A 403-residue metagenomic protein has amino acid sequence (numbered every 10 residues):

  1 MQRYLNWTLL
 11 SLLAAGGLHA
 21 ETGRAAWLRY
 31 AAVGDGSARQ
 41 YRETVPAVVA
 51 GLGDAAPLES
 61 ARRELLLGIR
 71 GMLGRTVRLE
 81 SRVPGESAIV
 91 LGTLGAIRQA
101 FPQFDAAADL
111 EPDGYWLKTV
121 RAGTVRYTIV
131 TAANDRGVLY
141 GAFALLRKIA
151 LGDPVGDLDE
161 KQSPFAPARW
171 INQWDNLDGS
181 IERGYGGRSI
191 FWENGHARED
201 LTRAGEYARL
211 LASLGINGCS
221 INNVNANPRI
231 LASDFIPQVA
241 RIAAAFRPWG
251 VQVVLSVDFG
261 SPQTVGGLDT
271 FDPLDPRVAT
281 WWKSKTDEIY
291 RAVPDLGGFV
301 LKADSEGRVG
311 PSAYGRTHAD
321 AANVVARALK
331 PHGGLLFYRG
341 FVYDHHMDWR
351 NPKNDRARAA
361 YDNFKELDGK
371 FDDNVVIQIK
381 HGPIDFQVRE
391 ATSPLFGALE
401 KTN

Functional and structural regions predicted by a protein language model:
M1-Y4: Positively charged n-region of N-terminal signal peptides that target proteins for export
N6-G16: Bacterial N-terminal signal peptides
H19-R121, G156: Acidic, contiguous N-terminal accessory segments
Y41-E43, V83, R121-T124, S163-F165 (+3 more regions): Extracellular/periplasmic catalytic domains that process cell-envelope and extracellular macromolecules
E43-V49, S87-A88, R169-I171, N217-C219 (+4 more regions): Hydrophobic beta-strand segments of well-ordered beta-sheets in folded domains
A50-A55, V90-A96, T131-A133, D175 (+2 more regions): Structural motif
D54-E64, G68, R98, F104-V300 (+1 more regions): Feature activates predominantly on carbohydrate-active enzymes
V77-R78, N194, R241, G267-N403: Catalytic-core regions of glycoside hydrolase
